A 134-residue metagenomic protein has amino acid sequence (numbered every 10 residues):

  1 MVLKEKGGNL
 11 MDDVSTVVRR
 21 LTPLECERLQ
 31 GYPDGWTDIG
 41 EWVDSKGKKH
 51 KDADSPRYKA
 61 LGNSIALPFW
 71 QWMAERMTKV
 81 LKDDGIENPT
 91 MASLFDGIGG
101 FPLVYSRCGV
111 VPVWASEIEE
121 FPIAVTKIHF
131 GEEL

Functional and structural regions predicted by a protein language model:
M1-D96: C-terminal target-recognition/interaction regions appended to catalytic cores
L81-L134: Core alpha/beta nucleotide-donor-binding catalytic domains of modification enzymes
